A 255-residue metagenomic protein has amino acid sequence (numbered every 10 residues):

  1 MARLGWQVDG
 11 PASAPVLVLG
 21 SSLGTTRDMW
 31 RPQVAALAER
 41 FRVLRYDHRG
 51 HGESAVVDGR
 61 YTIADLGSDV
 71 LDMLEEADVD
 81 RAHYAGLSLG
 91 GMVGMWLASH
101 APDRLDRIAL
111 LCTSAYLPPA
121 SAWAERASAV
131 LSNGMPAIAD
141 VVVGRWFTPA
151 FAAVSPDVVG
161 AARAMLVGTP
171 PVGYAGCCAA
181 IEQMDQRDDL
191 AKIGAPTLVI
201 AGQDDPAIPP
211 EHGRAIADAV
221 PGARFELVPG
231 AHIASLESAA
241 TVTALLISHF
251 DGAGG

Functional and structural regions predicted by a protein language model:
A2-G59: Conserved HGGG/HGGXW glycine-rich cap/lid loop of the alpha/beta-hydrolase fold
D65-A82: Conserved acidic catalytic loop of the alpha/beta-hydrolase fold
G86, G90, G94: Gly/Ala-rich beta-loop-alpha elbow adjacent to hydrolase catalytic centers
M95-H100, L105-A139: Flexible "cap/lid" loop of the alpha/beta hydrolase fold
P118-S121, N133-K192: Conserved alpha/beta-hydrolase catalytic His-Asp/Glu region
I193, V199-A201, D205: Short beta-strand/loop motif that positions the catalytic acidic residue of the alpha/beta-hydrolase fold
A195, P209-D218: Short alpha-helix in the alpha/beta-hydrolase fold that links the catalytic acid
A223-G255: Catalytic active-site module of serine/aspartate enzymes centered on a nucleophile-bearing elbow/loop
